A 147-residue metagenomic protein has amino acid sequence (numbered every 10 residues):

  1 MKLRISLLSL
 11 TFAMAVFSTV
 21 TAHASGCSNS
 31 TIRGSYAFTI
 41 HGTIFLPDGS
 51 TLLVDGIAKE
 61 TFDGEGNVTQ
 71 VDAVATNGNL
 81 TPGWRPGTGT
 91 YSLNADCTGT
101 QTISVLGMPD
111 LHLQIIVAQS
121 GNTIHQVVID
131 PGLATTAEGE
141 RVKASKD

Functional and structural regions predicted by a protein language model:
M1-L10: Bacterial N-terminal signal peptides that target proteins for export
S9-S18: Bacterial N-terminal signal peptides
A22-D147: Mature soluble binding/inhibitory domains
